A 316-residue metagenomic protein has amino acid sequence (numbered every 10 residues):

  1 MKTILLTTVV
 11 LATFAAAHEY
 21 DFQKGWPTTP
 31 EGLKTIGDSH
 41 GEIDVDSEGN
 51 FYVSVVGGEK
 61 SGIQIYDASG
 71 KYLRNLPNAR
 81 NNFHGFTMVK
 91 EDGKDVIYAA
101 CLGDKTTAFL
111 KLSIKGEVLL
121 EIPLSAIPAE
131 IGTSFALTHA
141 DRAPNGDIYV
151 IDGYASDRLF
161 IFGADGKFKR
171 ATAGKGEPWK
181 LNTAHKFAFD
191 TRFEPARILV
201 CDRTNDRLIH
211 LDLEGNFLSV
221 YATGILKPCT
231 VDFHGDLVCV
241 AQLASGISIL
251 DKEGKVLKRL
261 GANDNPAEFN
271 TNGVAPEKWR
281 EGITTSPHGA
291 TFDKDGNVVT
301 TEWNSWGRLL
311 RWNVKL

Functional and structural regions predicted by a protein language model:
A17-I36, N272-R280: A short helix->beta-strand "capping" segment at the edge of beta-propeller domains
K24-S61, N304-G307: Beta-strand-rich domains and repeat architectures in extracellular enzymes and scaffolds, especially beta-propellers
T29-P30, E59-I97, L102, A126-P128: Blade-loop segments of beta-propeller domains
K34-E48, R80-G93, A126-D147, E177-R197 (+4 more regions): Beta-rich, blade/repeat-based domains predominating in secreted/periplasmic proteins but also intracellular
N50-V53, V96-A99, D147-V150, R197-V200 (+3 more regions): Conserved beta-propeller blade signature
V56-G58, L102-D104, G153-A155, R192 (+3 more regions): Short loop/turn segments immediately following the C-termini of beta-strands
Y66-K71, S113-E117, G163-K167, D212-N216 (+2 more regions): Short loop/turn segments that connect beta-strands within beta-propeller blades
I283-L316: Blade-level signature of beta-propeller repeat domains, shared across WD40, Kelch, NHL, RCC1 and BNR/Asp-box propellers
